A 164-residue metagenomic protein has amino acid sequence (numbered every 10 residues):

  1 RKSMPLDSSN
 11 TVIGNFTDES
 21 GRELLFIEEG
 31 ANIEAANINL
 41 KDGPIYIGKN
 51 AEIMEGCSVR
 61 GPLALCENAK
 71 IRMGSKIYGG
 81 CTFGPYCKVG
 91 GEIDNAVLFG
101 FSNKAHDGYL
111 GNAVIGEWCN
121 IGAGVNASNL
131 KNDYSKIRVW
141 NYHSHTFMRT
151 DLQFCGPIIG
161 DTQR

Functional and structural regions predicted by a protein language model:
R1-S3: Catalytic-core segments of class I nucleotidyltransferases/pyrophosphorylases that form NMP-activated intermediates
D7-R164: Structural signal for interior beta-strand "rungs" in well-ordered beta-sheet cores of soluble enzyme domains
